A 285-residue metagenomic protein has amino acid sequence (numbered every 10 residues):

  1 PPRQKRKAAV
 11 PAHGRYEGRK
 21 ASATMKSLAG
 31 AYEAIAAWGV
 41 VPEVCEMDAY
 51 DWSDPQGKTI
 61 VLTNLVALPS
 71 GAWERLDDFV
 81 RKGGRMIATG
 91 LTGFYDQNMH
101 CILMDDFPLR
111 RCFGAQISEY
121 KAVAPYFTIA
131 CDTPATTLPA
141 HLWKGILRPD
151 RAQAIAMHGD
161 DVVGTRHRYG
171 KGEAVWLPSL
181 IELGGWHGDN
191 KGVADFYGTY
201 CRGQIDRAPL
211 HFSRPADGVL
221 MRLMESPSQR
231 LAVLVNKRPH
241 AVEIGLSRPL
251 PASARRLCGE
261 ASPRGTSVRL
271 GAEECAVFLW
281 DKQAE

Functional and structural regions predicted by a protein language model:
P1-G57: Aromatic-Pro/Gly-enriched surface loop or interdomain linker that acts as a lid/target-recognition segment
T63-E285: A conserved amphipathic helix/loop scaffold that creates a polar/acidic microenvironment used either to coordinate
